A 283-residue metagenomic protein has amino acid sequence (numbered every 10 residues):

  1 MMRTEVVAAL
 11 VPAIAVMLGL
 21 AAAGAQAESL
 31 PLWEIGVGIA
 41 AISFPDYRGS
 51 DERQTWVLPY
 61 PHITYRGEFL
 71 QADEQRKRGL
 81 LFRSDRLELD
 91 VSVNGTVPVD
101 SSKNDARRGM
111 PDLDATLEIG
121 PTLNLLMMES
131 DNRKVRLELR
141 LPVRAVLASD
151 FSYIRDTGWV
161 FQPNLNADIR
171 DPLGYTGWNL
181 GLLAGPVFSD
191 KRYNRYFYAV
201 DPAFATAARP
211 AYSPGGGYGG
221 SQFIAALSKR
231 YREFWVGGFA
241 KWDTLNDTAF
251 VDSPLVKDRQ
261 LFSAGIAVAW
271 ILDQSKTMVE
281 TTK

Functional and structural regions predicted by a protein language model:
A27-W33, R48, E68-E88, M128-L137 (+4 more regions): Short loop/turn motifs that connect adjacent beta-strands in outer-membrane beta-barrel proteins
E28-E74, R78, V91-V93, V99-S101 (+1 more regions): Outer-membrane beta-barrel initiation region
W33, R53-P59, D85-L87, L113-I119 (+5 more regions): Residues that define the transmembrane beta-barrel architecture of outer-membrane proteins
I39-S43, P59-Y65, R76-F82, I119-M127 (+6 more regions): Residues on the lipid-exposed face of transmembrane beta-strands in outer-membrane beta-barrel proteins
I42-R48, T96-S102, L126-S130, R144-S152 (+4 more regions): Sequence/structural signature of outer-membrane beta-barrel proteins
P45-Y47, K77, A106-M110, V146-I154 (+2 more regions): Extracellular loop and loop/strand-boundary signature of outer-membrane beta-barrel proteins
S152-W235, D243-T248, L255: Outer-membrane beta-barrel transmembrane domain signature
F223-K283: Predominantly the C-terminal beta-signal and adjacent terminal strand-loop region of outer-membrane beta-barrel
